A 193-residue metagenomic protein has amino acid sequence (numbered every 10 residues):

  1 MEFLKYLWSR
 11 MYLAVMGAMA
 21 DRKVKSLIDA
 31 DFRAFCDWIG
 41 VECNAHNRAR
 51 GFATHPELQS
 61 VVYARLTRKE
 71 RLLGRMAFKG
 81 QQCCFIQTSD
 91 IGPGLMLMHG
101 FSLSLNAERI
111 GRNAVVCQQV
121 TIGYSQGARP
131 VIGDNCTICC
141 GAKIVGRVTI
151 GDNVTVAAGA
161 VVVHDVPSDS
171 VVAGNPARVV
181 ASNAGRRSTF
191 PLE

Functional and structural regions predicted by a protein language model:
M1-Q81, T189-E193: Terminal amphipathic alpha-helical/low-complexity segments used for targeting or macromolecular assembly
I86-T88, G92-G94, M98-F101, N106-A107 (+10 more regions): Left-handed beta-helix
